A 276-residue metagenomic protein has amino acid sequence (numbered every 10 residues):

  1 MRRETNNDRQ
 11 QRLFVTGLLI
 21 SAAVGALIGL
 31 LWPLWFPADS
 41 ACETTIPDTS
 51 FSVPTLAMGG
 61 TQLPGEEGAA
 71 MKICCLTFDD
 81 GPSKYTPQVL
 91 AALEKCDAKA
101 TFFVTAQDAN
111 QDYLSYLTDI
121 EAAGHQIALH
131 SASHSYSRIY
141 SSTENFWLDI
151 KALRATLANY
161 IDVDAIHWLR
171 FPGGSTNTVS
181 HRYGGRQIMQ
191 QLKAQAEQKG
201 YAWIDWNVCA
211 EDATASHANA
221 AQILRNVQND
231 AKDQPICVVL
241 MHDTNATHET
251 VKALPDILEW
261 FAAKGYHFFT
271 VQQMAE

Functional and structural regions predicted by a protein language model:
M1-C75, A91-A100, N159, N207 (+1 more regions): Terminal accessory/targeting
C42-I166, H267, M274: Active-site beta->alpha N-cap acidic-glycine motif
H134-L240, T244-A262, Y266-H267, Q273-E276: Catalytic domains of cell-wall/extracellular-matrix polysaccharide-remodeling enzymes, centered on de-N-acetylation
